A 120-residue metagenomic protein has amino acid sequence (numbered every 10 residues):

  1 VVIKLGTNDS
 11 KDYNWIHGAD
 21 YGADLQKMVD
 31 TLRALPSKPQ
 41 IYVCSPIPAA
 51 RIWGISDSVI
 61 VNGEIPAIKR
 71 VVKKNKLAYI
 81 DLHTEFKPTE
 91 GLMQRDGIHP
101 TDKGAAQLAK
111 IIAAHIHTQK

Functional and structural regions predicted by a protein language model:
V1-K120: Alpha-helical cap/lid subdomain in secreted, periplasmic, or secretory-pathway luminal O-acyl-processing enzymes
